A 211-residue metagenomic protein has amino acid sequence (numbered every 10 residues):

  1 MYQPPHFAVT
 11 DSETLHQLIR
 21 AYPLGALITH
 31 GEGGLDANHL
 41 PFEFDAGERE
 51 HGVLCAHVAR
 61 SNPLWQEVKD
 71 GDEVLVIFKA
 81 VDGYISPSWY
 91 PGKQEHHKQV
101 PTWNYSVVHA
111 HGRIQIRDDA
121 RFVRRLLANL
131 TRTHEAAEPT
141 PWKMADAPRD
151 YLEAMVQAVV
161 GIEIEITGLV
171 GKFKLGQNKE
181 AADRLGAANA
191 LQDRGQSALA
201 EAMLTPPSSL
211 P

Functional and structural regions predicted by a protein language model:
M1-P211: Binding-site signature for planar aromatic cofactors or substrates
